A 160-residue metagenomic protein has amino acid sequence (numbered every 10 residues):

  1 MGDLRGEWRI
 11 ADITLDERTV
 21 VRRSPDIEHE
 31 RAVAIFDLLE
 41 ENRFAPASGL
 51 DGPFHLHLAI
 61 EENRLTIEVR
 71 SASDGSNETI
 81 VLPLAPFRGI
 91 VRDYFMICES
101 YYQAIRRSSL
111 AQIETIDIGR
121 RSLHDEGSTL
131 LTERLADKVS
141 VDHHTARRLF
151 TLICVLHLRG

Functional and structural regions predicted by a protein language model:
M1-P53: Charge-rich, low-complexity N-terminal segments
G2-W8, E30-N42, N77-E99, S140: A signal for specific C-terminal beta-sheet/loop modules enriched in small/flexible residues with GP/PG/PP motifs
L4-T19, G89-L110, E114-R121, L130: Long, charge-dense
I13, A34, L56-L58, G89 (+2 more regions): Hydrophobic transmembrane signal anchors and adjacent membrane-proximal interface regions, especially in viral
P25-I27, S48, R70, Y94 (+3 more regions): Generic alpha-helix signal with a bias toward terminal, lower-confidence helices and secondary-structure junctions
E28-V33, D74, C98-S100, L149 (+1 more regions): Generic alpha-helical propensity signal that fires on short helical segments and nearby coil/disordered stretches
S48-E99: A surface-exposed, charged beta-strand/loop segment in the N-terminal or early-internal portion of soluble proteins
I105-G160: C-terminal charged interaction modules
